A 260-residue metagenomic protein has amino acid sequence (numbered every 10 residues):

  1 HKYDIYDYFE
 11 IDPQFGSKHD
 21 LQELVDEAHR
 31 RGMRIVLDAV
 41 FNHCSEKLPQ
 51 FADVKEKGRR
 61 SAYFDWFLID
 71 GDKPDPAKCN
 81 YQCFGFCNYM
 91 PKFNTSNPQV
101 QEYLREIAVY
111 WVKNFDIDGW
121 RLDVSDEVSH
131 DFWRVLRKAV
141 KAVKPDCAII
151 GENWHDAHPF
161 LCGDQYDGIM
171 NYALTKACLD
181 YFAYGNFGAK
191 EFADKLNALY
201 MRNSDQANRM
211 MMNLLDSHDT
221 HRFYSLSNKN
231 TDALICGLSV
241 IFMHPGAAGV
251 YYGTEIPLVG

Functional and structural regions predicted by a protein language model:
H1-N114, L136-A142, H158: Substrate-binding/active-site clefts of carbohydrate-active enzymes
Y8, A28, D38, L104 (+6 more regions): Conserved, mostly hydrophobic/aromatic
D12-F15, F41, D126-V128, N153 (+1 more regions): Short, flexible loop/turn elements at secondary-structure junctions
H29, A52-K55, K113, D123-Q206 (+4 more regions): Active-site-proximal helices and loops of the catalytic beta/alpha 8
H29-V36, D116-G119, K144-A148, P245-G249: Loop/turn elements at helix/coil->beta-strand transitions in domains of secreted/extracellular proteins
I35-L37, W120, I149-G151, M170 (+2 more regions): Hydrophobic faces of well-ordered beta-strands that scaffold small-molecule active sites in alpha/beta enzyme cores
F223-N228: Short, solvent-exposed helix-loop connector elements
L238-I241, P245-V259: Substrate-binding cleft of secreted/luminal carbohydrate-active enzymes
